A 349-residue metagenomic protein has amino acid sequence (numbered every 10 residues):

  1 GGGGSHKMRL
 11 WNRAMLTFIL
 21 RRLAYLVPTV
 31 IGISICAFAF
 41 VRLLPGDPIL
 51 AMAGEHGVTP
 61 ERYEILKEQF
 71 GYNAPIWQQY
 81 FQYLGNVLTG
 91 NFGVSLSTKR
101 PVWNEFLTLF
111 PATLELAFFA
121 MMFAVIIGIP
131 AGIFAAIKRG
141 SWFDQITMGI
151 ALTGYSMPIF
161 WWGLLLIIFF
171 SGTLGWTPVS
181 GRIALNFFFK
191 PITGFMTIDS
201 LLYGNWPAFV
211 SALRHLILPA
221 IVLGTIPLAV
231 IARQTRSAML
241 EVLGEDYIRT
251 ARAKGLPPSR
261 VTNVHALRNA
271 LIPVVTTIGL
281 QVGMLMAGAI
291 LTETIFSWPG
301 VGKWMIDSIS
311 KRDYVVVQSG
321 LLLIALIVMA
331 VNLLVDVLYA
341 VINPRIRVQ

Functional and structural regions predicted by a protein language model:
G2-A14: Short, Lys/Arg-enriched N-terminal segments with co-localized hydrophobic residues within the first ~10-30 amino acids
W11-M15, N73-I129: An internal, D/E-rich "acidic patch" concept
L16-F18, V30, C36, F110-F143 (+3 more regions): Alpha-helical transmembrane segments of integral membrane proteins, especially multi-pass inner/plasma-membrane
L20-L26: N-terminal signal-anchor/signal peptide hydrophobic helix marking the start of the first transmembrane segment
L23, R62, L66, I76-F92 (+8 more regions): Hydrophobic alpha-helical segments of integral membrane proteins, encompassing both true transmembrane helices
T29-F81, F170-A208: Hydrophobic alpha-helical transmembrane segments of membrane transport/permease proteins and related membrane-embedded
D144-F170: Pore- or pathway-lining transmembrane helices of multi-pass membrane proteins that form conduits for solutes/ions
